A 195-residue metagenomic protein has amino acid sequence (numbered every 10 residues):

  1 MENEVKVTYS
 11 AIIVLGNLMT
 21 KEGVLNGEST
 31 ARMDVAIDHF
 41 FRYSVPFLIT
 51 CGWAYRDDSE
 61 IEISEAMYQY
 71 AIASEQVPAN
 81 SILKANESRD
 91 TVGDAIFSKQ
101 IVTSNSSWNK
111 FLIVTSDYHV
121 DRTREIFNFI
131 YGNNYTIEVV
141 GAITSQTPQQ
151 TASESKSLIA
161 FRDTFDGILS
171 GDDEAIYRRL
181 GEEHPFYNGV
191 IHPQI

Functional and structural regions predicted by a protein language model:
M1-F165: A structural signal for short, hydrophobic/glycine-enriched beta-strand patches
T151-I195: Glycine-rich flexible loop motifs, especially short His-Gly-Gly/GGXG/HXGH segments used as catalytic or interaction
